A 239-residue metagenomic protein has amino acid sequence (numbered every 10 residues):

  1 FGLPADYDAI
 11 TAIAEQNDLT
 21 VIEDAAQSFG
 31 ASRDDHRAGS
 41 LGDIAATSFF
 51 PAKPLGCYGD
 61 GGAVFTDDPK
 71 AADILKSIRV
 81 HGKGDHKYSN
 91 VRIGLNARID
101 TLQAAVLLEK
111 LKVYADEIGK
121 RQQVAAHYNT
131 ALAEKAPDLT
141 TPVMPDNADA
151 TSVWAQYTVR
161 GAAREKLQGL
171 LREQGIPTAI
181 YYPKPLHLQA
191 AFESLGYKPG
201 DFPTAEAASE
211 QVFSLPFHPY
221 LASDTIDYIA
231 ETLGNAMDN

Functional and structural regions predicted by a protein language model:
F1-C57, A63-F65: Active-site phosphate-binding strand-loop segment of PLP-dependent enzymes
L3-A12, Q16, S32, D67-N239: PLP-dependent aminotransferase class I/II
G59-D60, L102: A conserved catalytic-core signature of glycosyltransferases
